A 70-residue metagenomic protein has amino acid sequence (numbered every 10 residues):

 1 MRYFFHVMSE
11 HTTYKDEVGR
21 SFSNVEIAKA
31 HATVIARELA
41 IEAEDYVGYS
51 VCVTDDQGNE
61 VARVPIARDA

Functional and structural regions predicted by a protein language model:
M1, N24-V25, D55-G58: A short, structured loop/turn motif at beta-sheet edges
M1-D16: Short aromatic-glycine-(Arg/Gly/Cys) micro-motifs in beta-strand/loop hairpins
H11-T13, E26, Q57, A70: Residues that cap or initiate secondary-structure elements
Y14-N24: A short, exposed loop/beta-hairpin motif centered on an aromatic-Gly-Thr core
K15, A30, V61-R63: Short acidic, gly/pro-rich beta-turn/loop elements at beta-sheet edges and active-site/ligand-binding grooves
N24-A43: A short, charged, amphipathic alpha-helix used as a generic interaction element across diverse proteins
L39-A70: Short, mixed-charge low-complexity intrinsically disordered segments
